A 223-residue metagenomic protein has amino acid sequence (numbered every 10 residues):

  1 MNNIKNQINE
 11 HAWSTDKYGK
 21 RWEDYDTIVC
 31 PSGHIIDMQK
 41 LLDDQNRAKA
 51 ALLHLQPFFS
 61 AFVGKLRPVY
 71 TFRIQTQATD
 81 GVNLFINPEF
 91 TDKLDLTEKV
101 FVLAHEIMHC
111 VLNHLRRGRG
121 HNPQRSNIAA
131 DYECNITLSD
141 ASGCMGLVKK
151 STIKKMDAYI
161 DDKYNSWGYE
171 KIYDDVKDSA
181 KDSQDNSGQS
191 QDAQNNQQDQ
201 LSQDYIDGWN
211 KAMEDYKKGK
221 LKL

Functional and structural regions predicted by a protein language model:
M1: Nuclease and nuclease-like effector domains acting on nucleic acids or nucleotide cofactors
I4, I8-W13, Y18-F101, I107-L223: Short, functionally important secondary-structure microenvironments
